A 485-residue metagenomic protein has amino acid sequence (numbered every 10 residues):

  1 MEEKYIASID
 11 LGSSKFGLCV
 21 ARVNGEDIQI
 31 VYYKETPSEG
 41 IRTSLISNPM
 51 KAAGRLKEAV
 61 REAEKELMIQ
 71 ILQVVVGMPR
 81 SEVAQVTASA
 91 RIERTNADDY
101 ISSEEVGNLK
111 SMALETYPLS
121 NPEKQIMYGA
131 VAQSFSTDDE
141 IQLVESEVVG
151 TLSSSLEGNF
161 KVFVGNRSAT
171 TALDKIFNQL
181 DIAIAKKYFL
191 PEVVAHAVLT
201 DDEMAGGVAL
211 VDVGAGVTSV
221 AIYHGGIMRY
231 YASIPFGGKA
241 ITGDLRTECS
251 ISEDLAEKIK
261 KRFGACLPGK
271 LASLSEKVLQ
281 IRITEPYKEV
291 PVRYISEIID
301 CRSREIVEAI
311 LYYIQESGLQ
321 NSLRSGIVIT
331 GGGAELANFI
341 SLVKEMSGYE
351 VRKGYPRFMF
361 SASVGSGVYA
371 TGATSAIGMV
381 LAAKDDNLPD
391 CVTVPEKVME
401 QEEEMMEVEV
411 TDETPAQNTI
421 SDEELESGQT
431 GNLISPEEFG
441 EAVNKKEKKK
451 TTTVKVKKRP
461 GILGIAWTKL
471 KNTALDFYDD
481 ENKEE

Functional and structural regions predicted by a protein language model:
M1-K15, C19-Q73, M78-V208, S252 (+3 more regions): Nucleotide/phosphate-binding catalytic cleft detector across ATP-hydrolyzing and phosphate-transferring enzymes
S8-I9, L18, V76, F177 (+5 more regions): Residue-level signature of catalytic and energy-coupling elements of molecular machines, predominantly ATP/GTP-dependent
I9-K15, M78-P79, D202, L210-V217 (+3 more regions): A short acidic Gly-Thr/Ser loop motif
K65-E66, R80-S81, Q133, V162 (+5 more regions): Phosphate-binding glycine-rich/basic clefts of nucleotide- and phosphate-handling proteins, predominantly
I69-R80, S317-G332: Short glycine-rich phosphate-binding loop at a beta-alpha junction
F189-H196, A240, F358-S361: Short acidic loop-to-helix transition motifs that present clustered carboxylates
A265, S322-M346: Glycine-rich phosphate-binding loops at beta-strand->alpha-helix junctions
G354-M406: Glycine-rich phosphate-binding/hydrolytic loop that grips phosphoryl groups
